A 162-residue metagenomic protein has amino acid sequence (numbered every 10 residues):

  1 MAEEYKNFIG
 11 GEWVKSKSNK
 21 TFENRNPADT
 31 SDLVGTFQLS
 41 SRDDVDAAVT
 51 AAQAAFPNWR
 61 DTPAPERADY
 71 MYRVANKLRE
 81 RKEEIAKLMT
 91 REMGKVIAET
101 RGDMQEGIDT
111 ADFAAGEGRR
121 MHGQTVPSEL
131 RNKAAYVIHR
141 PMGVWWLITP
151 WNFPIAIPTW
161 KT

Functional and structural regions predicted by a protein language model:
M1-D29: Hydrophobic face of amphipathic alpha-helices that form TPR/SEL1-like repeat modules and related alpha-solenoid
S16, T62, T90, T149 (+1 more regions): Ser/Thr-centric signal marking residues that sit in or immediately flank functional binding/regulatory motifs
E23-N24, S41-V45, I155: A short local loop/turn or secondary-structure capping micro-motif enriched for an aromatic residue
N26, L39, H139: Conserved strand-loop elements at the edges of beta-sheets that form or border functional pockets
T30-M121, N132: Glycine-rich loop-to-alpha-helix module at the N-terminal edge of alpha/beta enzyme cores
Q124-T162: Conserved small-residue-rich beta-alpha loop and adjacent elements that most often cradle the phosphate/pyrophosphate
